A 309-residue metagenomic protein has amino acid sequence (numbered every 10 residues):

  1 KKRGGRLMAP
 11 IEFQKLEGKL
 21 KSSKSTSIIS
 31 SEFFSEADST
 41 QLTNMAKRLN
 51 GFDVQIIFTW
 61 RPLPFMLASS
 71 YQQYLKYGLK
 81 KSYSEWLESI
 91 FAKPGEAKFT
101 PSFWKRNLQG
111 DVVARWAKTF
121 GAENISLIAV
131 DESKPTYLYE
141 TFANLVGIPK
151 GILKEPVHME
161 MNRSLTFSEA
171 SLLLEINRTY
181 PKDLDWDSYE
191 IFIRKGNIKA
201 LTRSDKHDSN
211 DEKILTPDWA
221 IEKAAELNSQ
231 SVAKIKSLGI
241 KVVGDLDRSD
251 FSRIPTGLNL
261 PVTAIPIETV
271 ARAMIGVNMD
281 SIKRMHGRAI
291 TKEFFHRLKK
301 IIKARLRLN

Functional and structural regions predicted by a protein language model:
K1-N309: Anion-recognition interface
